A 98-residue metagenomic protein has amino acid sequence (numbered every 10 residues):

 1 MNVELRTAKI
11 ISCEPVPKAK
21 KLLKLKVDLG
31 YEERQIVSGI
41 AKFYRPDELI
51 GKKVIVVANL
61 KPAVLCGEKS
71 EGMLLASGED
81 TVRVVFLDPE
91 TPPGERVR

Functional and structural regions predicted by a protein language model:
M1-R98: Phosphate-backbone binding interfaces of nucleic-acid-interacting proteins
